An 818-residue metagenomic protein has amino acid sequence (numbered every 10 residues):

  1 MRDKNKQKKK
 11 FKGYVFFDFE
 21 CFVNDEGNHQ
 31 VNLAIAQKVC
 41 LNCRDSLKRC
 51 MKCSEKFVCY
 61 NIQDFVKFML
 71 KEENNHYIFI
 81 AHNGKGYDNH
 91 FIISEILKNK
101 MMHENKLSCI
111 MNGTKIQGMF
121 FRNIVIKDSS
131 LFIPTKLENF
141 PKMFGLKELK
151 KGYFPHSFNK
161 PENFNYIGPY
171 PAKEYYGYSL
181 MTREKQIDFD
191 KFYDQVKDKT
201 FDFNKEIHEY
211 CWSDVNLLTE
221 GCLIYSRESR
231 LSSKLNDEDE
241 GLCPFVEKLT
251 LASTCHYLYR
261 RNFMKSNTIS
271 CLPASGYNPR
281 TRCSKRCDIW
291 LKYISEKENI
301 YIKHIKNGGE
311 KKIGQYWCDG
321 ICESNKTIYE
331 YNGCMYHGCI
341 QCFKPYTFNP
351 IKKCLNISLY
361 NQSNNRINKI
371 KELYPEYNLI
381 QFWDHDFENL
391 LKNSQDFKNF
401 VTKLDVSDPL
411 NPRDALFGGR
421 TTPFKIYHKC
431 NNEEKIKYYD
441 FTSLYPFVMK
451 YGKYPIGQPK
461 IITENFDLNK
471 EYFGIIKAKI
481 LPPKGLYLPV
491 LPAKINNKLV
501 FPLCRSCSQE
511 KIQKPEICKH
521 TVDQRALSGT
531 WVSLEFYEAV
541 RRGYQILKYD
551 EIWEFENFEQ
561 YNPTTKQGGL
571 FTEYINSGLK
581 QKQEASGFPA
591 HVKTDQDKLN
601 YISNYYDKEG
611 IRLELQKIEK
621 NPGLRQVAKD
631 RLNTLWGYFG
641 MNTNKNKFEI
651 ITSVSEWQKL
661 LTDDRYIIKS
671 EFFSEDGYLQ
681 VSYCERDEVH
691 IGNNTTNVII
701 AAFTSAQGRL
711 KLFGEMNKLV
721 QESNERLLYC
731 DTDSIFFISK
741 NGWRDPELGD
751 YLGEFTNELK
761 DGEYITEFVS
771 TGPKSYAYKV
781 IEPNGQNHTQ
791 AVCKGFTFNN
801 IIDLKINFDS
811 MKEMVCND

Functional and structural regions predicted by a protein language model:
M1-K4, F19-V23, D64-F68, N112 (+2 more regions): Eukaryotic intrinsically disordered and solvent-exposed regulatory patches
M1-N32: Entry/capping segment at the start of metal-dependent catalytic domains with acidic active-site entry clusters
F16, D25-Y301, L355-K369, Y374 (+2 more regions): Conserved acidic
F16, I80, I126, W317-I321 (+2 more regions): Short hydrophobic-acidic sequence motifs that mark active-site Asp/Glu residues
F17-E20, N83-G84, S129, E330-M335 (+2 more regions): Short loop/turn segments at strand-loop or loop-helix junctions that form parts of catalytic or ligand-binding pockets
Y293-I328: Active-site metal-binding core of divalent-cation-utilizing nuclease and nuclease-like domains
H304, Q381-F382: A structural preference for short, hydrophobic beta-strand core positions in alpha/beta folds
G314-N364: Short beta-strand-loop-alpha-helix junction that forms the active-site gateway of nucleic-acid-processing nucleases
